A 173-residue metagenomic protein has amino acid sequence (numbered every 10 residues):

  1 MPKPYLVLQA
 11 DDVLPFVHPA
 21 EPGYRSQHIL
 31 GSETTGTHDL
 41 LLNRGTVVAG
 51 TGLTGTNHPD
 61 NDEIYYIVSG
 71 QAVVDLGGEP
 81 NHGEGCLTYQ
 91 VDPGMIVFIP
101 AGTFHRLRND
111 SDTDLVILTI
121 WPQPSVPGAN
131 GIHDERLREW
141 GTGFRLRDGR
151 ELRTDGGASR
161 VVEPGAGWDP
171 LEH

Functional and structural regions predicted by a protein language model:
K3-A10, F104-H173: Double-stranded beta-helix
V13-N57, N61: A short glycine-rich, His/Asp/Glu-containing loop-to-beta-strand
T35-T37, P80-C86, D112-T113: Short, solvent-exposed loop/turn segments that connect beta-strands within catalytic domains and beta-strand-rich
D39, R44-A49, H58-P80, I120-P122: Short, conserved beta-strand element in jelly-roll/cupin
V48-T51, G94, P100-G102, D112: Tight coil/turn sites that cap or link beta-strands
T54-T56, V74-L76, I99, H105-S111: Short beta-strand His + acidic residue motifs that chelate non-heme Fe in jelly-roll/DSBH and cupin folds
E79-A101: Short acidic-glycine-tyrosine-enriched beta hairpin
